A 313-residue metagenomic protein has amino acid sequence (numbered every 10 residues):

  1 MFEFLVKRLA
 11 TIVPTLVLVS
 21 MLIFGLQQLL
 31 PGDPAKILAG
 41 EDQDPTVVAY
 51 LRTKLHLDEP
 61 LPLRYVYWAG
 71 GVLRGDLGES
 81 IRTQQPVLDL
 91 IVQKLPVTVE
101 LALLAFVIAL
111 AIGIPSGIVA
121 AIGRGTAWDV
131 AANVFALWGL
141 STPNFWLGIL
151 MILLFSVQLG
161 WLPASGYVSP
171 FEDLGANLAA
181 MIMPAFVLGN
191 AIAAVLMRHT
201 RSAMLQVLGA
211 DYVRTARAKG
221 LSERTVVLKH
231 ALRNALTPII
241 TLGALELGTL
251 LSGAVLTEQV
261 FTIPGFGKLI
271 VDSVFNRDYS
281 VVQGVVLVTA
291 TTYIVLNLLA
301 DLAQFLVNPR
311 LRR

Functional and structural regions predicted by a protein language model:
F2-F4, L95-V130, W161, F171-R313: Alpha-helical transmembrane segments of integral membrane proteins, especially multi-pass inner/plasma-membrane
V6-L16: N-terminal signal-anchor/signal peptide hydrophobic helix marking the start of the first transmembrane segment
L9, L51, L61-L77, V87 (+8 more regions): Hydrophobic alpha-helical segments of integral membrane proteins, encompassing both true transmembrane helices
I12, S20, D42, L110 (+5 more regions): Residue-level recognition of pore/gate-forming positions within transmembrane alpha-helices of multi-pass
T15-V66, L159-A180: Hydrophobic alpha-helical transmembrane segments of membrane transport/permease proteins and related membrane-embedded
I23-L29, E59, G70, V134-S165 (+2 more regions): Membrane-water interface segments at the C-terminal ends of transmembrane alpha-helices in multi-pass inner-membrane
L26-L30, L38, D42, V72-L73 (+10 more regions): Hydrophobic aliphatic residues
D58-I114: An internal, D/E-rich "acidic patch" concept
